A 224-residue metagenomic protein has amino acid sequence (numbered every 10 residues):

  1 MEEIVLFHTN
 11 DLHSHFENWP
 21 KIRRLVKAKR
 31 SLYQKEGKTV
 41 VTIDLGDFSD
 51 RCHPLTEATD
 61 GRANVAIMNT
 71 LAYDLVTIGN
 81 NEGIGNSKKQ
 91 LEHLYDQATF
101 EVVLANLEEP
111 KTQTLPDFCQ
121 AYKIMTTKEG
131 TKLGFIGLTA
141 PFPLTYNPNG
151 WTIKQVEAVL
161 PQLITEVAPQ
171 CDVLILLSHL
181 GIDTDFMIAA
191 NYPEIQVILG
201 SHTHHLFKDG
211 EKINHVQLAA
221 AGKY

Functional and structural regions predicted by a protein language model:
M1-Y224: Acidic, metal/ion-coordinating pockets
